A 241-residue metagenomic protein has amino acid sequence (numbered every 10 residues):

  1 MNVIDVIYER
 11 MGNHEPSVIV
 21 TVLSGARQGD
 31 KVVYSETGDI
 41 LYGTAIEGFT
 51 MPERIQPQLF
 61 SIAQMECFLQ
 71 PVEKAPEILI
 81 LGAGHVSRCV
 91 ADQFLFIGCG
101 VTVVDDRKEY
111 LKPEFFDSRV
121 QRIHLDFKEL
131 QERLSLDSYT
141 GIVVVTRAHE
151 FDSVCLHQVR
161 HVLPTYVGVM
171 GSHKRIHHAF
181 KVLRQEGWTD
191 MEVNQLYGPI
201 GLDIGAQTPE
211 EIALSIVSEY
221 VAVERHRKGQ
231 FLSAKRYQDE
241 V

Functional and structural regions predicted by a protein language model:
M1-D106, Y110, E114-R119, D137-T140 (+3 more regions): Segments forming oxygen-rich coordination pockets for charged ligands
T21-L23, L81, D105, V145-T146 (+2 more regions): Short beta-strand segments
S87-R88, Q131, F151-S153, I176: Short, well-ordered alpha-helical microsegments
Q93, V154-Q158: A short acidic, amphipathic alpha-helical/loop segment
V104, G141, T146, H157-V182: ADP-ribose/adenylate-binding Rossmann-like module
V120-D126: Conserved SAM-binding strand-loop segment of SAM-dependent methyltransferases
K128-S138: Short amphipathic alpha-helix with an adjacent loop that forms part of the alpha/beta core around
M170-V241: Adenosine-phosphate binding glycine-rich loop
